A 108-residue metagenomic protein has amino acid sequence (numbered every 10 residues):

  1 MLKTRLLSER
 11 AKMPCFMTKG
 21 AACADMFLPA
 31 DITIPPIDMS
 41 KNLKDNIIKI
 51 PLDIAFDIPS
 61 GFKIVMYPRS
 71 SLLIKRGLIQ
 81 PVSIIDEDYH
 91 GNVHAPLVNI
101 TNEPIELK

Functional and structural regions predicted by a protein language model:
M1-K108: DUTPase catalytic domain/fold
